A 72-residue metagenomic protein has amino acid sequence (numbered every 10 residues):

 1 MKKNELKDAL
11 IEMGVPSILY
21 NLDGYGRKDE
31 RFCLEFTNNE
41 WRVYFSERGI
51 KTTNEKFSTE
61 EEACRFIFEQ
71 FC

Functional and structural regions predicted by a protein language model:
M1, T52-S58: Short, exposed beta-strand "edge-strand" segments with a Pro/Gly-rich flavor and a Y/T-containing core
M1-G26: Negatively charged, low-complexity tracts enriched in Asp/Glu with abundant Ser/Thr
K2, R42-Y44, F66: Secondary-structure boundary/capping motif
N4, N21, N38-N39, N54: Detector for Asparagine
Y25-T52, Q70-C72: Short aromatic-glycine-(Arg/Gly/Cys) micro-motifs in beta-strand/loop hairpins
K56-C72: A short, charged, amphipathic alpha-helix used as a generic interaction element across diverse proteins
